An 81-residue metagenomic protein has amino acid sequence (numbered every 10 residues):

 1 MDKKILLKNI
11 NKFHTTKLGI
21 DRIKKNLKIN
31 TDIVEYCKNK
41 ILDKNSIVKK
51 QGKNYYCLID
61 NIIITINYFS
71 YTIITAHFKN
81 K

Functional and structural regions predicted by a protein language model:
M1-K81: Ribonuclease/tRNase effector modules and their secretory precursors
